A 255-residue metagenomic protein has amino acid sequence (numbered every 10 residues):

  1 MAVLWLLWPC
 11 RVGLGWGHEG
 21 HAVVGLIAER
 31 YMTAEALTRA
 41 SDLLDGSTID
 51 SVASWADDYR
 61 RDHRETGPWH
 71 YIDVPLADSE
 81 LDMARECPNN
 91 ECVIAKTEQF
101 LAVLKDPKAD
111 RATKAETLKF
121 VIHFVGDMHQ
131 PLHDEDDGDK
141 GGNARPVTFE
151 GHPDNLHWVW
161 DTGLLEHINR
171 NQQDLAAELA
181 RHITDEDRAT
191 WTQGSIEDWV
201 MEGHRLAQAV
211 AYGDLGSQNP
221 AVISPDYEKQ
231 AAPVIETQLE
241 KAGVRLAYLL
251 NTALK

Functional and structural regions predicted by a protein language model:
M1-A2: Sec-dependent N-terminal signal peptides
W5-L6: Hydrophobic core
P9-V12: N-terminal signal peptide c-region/cleavage motif recognized by signal peptidases
L14-F124, P131-K255: N-terminal, motif-rich segments that launch catalysis or mediate targeting to/interaction with membranes, typified by
